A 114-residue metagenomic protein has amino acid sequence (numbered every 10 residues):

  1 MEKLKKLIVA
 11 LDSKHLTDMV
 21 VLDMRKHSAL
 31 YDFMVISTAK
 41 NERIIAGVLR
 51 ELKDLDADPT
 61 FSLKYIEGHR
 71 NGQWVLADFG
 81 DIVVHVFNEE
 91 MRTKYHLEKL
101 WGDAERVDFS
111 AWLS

Functional and structural regions predicted by a protein language model:
M1-Y31, A39-F79, E89-R92, L97-S114: Polybasic/polar functional segments that serve as interface/processing modules
